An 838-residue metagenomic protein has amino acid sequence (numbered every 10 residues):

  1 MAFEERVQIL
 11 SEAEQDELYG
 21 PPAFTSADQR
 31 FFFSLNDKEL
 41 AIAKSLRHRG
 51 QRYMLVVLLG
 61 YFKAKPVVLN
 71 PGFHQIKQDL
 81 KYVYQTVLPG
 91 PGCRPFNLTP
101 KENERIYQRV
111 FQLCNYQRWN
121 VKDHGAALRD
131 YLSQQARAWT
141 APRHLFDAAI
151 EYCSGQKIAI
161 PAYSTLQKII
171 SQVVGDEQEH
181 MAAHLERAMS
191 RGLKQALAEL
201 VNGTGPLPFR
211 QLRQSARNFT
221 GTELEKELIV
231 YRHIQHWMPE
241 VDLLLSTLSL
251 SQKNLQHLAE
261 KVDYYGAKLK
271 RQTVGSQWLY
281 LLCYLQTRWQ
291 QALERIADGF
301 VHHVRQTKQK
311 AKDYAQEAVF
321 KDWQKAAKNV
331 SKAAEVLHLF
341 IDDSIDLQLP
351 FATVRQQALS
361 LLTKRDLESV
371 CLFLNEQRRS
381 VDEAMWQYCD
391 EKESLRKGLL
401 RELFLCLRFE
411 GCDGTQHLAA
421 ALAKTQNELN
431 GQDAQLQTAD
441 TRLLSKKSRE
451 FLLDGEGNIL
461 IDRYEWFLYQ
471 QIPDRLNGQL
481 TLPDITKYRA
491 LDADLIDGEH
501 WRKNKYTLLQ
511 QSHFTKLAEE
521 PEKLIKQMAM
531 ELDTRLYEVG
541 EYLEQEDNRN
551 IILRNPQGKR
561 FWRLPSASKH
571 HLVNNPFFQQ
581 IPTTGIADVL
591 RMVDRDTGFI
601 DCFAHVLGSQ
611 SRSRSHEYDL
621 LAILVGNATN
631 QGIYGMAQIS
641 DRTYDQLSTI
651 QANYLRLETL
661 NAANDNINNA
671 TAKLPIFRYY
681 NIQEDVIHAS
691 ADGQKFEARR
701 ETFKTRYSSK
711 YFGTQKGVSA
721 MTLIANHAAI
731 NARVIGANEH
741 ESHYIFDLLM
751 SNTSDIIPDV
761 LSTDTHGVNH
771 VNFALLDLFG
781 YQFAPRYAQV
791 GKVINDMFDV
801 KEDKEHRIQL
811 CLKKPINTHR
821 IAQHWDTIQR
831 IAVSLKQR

Functional and structural regions predicted by a protein language model:
A2-A529: Long amphipathic alpha-helical coiled-coil/heptad-repeat bundle
P66, M636, A689-K695, I745 (+1 more regions): Short, conserved catalytic/metal-binding motifs centered on acidic residues
P71-F73, L647-I650, T659-L660, R699-T702 (+3 more regions): A short acidic (Asp/Glu
M530-I639: Structured, charged N-terminal subsegments at the starts of enzyme catalytic cores and at intra-chain domain/subunit
S611-R612, T629-H688: Electropositive nucleic-acid engagement tracts
L674-E741: Active-site cores of enzymes that catalyze phosphoryl transfer or operate on phosphate-rich substrates
E741-V760: Short, basic/hydrophobic alpha-helical segments
S751, I756, H770, A774-R838: C-terminal catalytic or substrate-handling cores of phosphate/nucleotide- and metal-cofactor-dependent proteins acting
